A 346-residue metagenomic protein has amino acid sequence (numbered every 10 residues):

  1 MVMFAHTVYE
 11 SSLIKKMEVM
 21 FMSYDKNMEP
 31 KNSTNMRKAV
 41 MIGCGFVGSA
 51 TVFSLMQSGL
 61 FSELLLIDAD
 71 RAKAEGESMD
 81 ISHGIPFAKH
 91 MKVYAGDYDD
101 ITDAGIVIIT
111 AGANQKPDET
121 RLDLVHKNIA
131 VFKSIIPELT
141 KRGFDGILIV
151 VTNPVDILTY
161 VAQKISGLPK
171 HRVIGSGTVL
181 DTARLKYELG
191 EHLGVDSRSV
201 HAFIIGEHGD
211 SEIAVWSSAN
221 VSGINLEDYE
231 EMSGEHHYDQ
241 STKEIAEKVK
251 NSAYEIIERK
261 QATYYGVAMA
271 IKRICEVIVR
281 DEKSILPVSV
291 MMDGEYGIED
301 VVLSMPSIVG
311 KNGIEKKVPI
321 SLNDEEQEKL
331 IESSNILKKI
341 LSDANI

Functional and structural regions predicted by a protein language model:
F21-M36: A short, basic/flexible loop-to-alpha-helix module at the beginning of a structural domain
Y24, E63, I67-G105, E119 (+1 more regions): Conserved N-terminal Rossmann-fold NAD(P) cofactor-binding segment
C44-G45: Glycine-rich Rossmann-fold phosphate-binding loop(s) that bind the pyrophosphate of adenine dinucleotide cofactors
G48-S49: N-terminal Rossmann-fold NAD(P) dinucleotide-binding loop
L55: Aromatic pocket-lining residues of Rossmann-like dinucleotide-binding sites
P86-I147: Rossmann-like NAD(P)-binding element
T120-K186: Rossmann-like NAD(P)(H) cofactor-binding subdomain of soluble oxidoreductases
S166-R172, D181-I346: C-terminal substrate-binding/catalytic lobe of Rossmann-fold NAD(P)-dependent dehydrogenases
